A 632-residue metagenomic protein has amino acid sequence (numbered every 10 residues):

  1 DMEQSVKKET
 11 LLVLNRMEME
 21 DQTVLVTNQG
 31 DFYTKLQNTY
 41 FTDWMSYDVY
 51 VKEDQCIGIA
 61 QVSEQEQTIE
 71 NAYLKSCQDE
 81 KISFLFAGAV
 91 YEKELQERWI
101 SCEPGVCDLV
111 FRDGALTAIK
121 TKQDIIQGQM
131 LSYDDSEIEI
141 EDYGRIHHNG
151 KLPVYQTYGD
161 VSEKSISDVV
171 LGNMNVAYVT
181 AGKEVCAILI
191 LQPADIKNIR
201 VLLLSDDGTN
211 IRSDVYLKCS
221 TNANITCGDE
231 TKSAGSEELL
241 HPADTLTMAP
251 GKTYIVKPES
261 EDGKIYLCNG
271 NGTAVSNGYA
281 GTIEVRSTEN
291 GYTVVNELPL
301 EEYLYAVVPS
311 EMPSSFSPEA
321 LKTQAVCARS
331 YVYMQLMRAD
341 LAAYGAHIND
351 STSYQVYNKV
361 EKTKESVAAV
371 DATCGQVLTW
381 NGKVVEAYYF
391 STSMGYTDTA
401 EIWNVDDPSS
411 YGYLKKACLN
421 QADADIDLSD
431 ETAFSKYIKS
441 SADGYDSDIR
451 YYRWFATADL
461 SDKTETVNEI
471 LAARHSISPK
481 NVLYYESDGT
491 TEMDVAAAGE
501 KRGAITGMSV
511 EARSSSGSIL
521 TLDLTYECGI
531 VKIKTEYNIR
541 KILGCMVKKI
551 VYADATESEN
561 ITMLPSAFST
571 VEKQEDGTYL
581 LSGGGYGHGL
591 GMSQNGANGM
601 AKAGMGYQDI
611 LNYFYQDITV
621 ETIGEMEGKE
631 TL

Functional and structural regions predicted by a protein language model:
D1-L632: Conserved, single-site charged/polar hotspot
